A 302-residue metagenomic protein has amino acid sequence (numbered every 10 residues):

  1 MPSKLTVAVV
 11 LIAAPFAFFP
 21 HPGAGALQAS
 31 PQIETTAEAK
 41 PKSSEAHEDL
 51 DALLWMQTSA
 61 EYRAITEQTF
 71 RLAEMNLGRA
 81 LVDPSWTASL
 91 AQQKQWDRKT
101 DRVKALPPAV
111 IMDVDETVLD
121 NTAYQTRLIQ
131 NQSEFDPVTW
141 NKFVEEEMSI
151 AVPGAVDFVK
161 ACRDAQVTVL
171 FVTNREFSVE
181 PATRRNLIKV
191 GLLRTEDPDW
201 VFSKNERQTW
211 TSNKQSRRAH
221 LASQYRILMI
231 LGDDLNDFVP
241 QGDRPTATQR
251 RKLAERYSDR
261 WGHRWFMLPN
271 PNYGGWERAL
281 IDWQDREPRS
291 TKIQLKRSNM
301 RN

Functional and structural regions predicted by a protein language model:
M1-A8: Bacterial N-terminal signal peptides that target proteins for export
A8-A17: Bacterial N-terminal signal peptides
F18-M112, D282-N302: Non-catalytic pre-domain segments flanking phosphatase-related domains
L54-A64, N141-M148, L170-E176, E206-R207: Second-shell loop/turn segments in exported
R71, E176, E180-N302: C-terminal cap/substrate-recognition subdomain and adjoining C-terminal extension of metal-dependent phosphatase-like
A80-D83, N121, G275-R278: Short, solvent-exposed loop/turn elements at domain surfaces
P107-A109, V118-P153, D157, D164: Active-site neighborhood of HAD-like aspartate-dependent phosphohydrolases
E116, E146, A155-I188, D233-L235: Substrate-recognition element of Asp-dependent hydrolases with the DxDx(T/V) motif
